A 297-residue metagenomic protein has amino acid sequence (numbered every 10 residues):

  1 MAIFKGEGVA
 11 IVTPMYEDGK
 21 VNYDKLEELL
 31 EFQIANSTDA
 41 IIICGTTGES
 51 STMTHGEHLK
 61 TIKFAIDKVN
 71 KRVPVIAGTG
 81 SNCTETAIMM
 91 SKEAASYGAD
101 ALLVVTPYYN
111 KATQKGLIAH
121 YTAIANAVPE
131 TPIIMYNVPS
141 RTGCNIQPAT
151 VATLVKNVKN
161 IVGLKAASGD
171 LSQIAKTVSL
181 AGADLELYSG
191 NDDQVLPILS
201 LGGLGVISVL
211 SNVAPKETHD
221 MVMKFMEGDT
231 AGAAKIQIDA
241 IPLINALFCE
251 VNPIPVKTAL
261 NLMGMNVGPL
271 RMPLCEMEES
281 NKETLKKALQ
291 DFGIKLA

Functional and structural regions predicted by a protein language model:
A2-I3, N36, K176-S179, L260: Catalytic cores of TIM-barrel enzymes
A2-V9, T13-N145, T153: Active-site beta->alpha loop and helix N-cap motifs at the rims of alpha/beta catalytic domains
G8, T47-S50, G80-N82, K165 (+4 more regions): Gly/Ser/Thr-rich beta-alpha loop segments that engage phosphate groups in nucleotides
G8-P14, N36-T38, S200, I207-A297: C-terminal alpha-helical cap/extension of soluble enzyme domains
Y23, E27-L30, P148, K282 (+1 more regions): Short, amphipathic alpha-helical "lid/cap" segments that border enzyme active or binding sites
L26, H58, I62, A87 (+7 more regions): A general structural signal for well-ordered alpha-helical segments in protein cores
A127-V128, R141-F248: Catalytic alpha/beta core domains of metabolic enzymes, predominantly
N137-V138, N160-I161, R271-M272: Glycine-rich phosphate-binding "P-loop"
